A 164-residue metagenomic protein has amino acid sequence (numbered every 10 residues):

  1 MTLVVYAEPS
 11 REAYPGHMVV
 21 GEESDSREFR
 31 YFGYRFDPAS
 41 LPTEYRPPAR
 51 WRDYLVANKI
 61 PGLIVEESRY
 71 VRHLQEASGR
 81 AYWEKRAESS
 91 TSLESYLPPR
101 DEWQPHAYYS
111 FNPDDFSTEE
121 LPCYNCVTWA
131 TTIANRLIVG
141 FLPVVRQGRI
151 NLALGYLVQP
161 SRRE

Functional and structural regions predicted by a protein language model:
M1-Y124, R136, G140, L154-E164: Non-catalytic ligand/cofactor/substrate-binding and regulatory segments of enzyme domains
V127-T132: Solvent-exposed, polar/charged alpha-helical surfaces in well-ordered, non-transmembrane soluble domains, broadly
I138-G148: Short, surface-exposed acidic
Q147-G155: Intrinsically disordered, low-complexity regions
